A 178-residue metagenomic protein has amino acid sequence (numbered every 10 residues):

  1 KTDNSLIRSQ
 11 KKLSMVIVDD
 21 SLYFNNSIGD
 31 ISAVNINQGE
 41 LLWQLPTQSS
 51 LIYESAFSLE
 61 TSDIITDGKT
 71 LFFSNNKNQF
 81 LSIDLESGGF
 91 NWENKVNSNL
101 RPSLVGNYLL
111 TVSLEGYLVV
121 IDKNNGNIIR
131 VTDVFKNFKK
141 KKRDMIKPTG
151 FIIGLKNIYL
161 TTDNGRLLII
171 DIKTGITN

Functional and structural regions predicted by a protein language model:
K1-D19, E40-G68, G89-G106, R130-I153 (+1 more regions): Extracytoplasmic beta-rich repeat domains
N35-G39, D84-S87, K123-G126, D171-G175: Short loop/turn segments that connect beta-strands within beta-propeller blades
Y108-V119: Acidic (E/D-rich), amphipathic helical modules within compact regulatory domains
T149-N178: Ankyrin-repeat and related helical/solenoid repeat scaffolds used for protein-protein interactions
